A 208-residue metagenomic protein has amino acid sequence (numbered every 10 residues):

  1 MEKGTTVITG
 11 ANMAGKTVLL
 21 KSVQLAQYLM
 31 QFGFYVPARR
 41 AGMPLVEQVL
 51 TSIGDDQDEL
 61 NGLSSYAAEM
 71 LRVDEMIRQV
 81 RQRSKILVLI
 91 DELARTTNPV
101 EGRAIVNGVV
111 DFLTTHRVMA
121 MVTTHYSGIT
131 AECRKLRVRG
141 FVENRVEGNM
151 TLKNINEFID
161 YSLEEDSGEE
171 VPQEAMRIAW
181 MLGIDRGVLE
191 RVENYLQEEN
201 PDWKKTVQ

Functional and structural regions predicted by a protein language model:
M1-Q208: ATPase nucleotide-binding head domains, primarily ABC-like/P-loop NTPase cores
